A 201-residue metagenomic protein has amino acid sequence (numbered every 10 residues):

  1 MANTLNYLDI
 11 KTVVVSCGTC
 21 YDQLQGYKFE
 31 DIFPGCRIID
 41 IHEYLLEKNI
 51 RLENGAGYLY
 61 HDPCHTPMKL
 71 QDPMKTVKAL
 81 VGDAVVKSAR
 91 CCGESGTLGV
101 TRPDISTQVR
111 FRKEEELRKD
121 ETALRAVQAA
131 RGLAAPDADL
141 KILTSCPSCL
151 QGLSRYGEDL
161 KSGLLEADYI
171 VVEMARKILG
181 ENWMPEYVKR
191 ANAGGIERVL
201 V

Functional and structural regions predicted by a protein language model:
M1-V201: Iron-sulfur cluster-binding electron-transfer modules in prokaryotic oxidoreductases
